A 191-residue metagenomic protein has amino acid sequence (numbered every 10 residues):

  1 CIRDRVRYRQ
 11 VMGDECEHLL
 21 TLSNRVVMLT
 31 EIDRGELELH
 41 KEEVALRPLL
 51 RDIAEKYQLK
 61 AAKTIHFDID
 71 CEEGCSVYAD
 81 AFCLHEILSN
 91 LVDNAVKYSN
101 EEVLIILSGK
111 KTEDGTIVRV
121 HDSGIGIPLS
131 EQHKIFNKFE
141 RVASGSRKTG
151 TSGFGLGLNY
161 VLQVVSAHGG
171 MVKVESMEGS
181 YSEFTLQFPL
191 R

Functional and structural regions predicted by a protein language model:
D14-L19: Short alpha-helical segment of the dimerization/phosphotransfer core of two-component systems
R34-L39, S76-A79: Conserved micro-motifs of the catalytic ATP-binding
H40-V44, H66-C75: Conserved catalytic submotifs in the C-terminal HATPase_c
A95-V96: Short helix-loop "hinge" at the ATP-lid/N-box region of the Bergerat-fold HATPase_c
I127-F139: Short conserved segment of the HATPase_c
E140-S152: Glycine-rich ATP-lid/hinge loop adjacent to the conserved G-boxes
